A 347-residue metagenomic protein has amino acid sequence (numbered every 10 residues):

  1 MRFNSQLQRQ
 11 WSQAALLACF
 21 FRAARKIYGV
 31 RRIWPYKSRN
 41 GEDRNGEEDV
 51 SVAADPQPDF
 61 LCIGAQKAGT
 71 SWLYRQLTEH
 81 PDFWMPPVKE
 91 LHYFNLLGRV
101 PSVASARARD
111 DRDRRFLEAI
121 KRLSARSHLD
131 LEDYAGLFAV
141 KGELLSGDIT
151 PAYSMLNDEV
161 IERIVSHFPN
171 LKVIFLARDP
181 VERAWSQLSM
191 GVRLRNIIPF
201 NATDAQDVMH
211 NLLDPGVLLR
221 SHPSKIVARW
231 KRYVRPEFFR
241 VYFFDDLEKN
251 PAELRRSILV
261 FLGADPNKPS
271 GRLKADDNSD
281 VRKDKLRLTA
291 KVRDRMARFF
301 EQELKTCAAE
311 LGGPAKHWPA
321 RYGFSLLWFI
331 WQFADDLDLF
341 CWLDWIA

Functional and structural regions predicted by a protein language model:
F3-L144, D148-T150, H167, V181-Q187 (+2 more regions): PAPS-dependent sulfotransferase catalytic core
Y74-T78, N95, A135, V165 (+4 more regions): Non-transmembrane alpha-helical segments in soluble domains of secreted/periplasmic/extracellular proteins
V88-K89, N170, R178-V181, A228-A309 (+1 more regions): The conserved 3'-phosphoadenosine-5'-phosphosulfate
K121, D148-Y153, A205-L219, D245 (+1 more regions): Surface-exposed cleft-lining segments at the edges of enzyme active sites
R126-A139, V192-S257, F261, D265 (+2 more regions): PAPS-dependent sulfotransferase catalytic domain
M155-E159, W185, A252: Short N-terminal helix/helix-N-cap motif within the alpha/beta-hydrolase-1
M155-F175: ATP-dependent NMP and nucleoside kinases share a basic, alpha-helical "lid"
